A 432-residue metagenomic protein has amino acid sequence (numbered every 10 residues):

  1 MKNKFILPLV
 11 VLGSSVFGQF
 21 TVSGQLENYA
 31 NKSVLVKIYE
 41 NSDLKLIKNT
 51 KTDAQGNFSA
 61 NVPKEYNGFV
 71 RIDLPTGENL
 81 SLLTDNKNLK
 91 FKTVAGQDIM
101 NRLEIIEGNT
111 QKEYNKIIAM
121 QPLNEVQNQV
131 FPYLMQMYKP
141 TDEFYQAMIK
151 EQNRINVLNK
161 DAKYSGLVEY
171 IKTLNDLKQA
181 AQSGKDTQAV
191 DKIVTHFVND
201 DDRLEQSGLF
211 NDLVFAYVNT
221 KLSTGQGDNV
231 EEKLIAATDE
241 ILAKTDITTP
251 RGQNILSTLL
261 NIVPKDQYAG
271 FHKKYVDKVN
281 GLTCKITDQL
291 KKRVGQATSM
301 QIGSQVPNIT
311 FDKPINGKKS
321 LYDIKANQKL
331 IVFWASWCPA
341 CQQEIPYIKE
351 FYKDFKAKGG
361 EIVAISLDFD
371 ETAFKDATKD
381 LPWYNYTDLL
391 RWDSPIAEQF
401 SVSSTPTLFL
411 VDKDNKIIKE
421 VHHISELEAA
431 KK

Functional and structural regions predicted by a protein language model:
M1-Q25, K432: Bacterial Sec-dependent N-terminal signal peptides
Q19-D200: A non-transmembrane, solvent-exposed segment enriched in polar/low-complexity residues
Q146-E151, D228-A236, Q267-F271: Helix-turn-helix repeat elements of alpha-solenoid scaffolds
L174-R251: Charged, long alpha-helical assembly modules
L260-D312, Y322, T372, D376: N-proximal helix/coil linker or "cap" segments that precede and/or mark the start of modular domains
K319-I348, E361-V363: Short active-site neighborhood of thiol/selenol oxidoreductases, capturing the structured segment around
Q343-K379, W392-E398: Structural microenvironment flanking redox-active thiols in thiol-disulfide oxidoreductases
W392-K432: Thiol/disulfide oxidoreductase modules built on the thioredoxin-like
